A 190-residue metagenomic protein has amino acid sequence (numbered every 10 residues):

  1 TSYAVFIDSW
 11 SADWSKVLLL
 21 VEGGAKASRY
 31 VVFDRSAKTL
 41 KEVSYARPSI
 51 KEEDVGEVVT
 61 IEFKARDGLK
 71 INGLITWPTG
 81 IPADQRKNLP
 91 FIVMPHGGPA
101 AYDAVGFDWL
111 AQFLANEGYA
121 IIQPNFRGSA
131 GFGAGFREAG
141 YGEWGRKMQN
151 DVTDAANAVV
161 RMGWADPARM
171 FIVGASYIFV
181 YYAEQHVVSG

Functional and structural regions predicted by a protein language model:
T1-V5, S36-V58: Multi-bladed beta-propeller domains
S2-L20, E57-E62, D108-Q112: Conserved beta-propeller blade repeats
G24, A65-D67, S189: Short loop/turn positions at the edges of beta-strands in beta-sheet-rich folds
A25-V32: Structural motif
K26, A37-T39, D67-L69: Short acidic/polar mixed-charge low-complexity motifs
S49-S176, V180-Y182: Cap/lid segment of the alpha/beta-hydrolase catalytic domain
E184-G190: Conserved hydrolase catalytic core segment
